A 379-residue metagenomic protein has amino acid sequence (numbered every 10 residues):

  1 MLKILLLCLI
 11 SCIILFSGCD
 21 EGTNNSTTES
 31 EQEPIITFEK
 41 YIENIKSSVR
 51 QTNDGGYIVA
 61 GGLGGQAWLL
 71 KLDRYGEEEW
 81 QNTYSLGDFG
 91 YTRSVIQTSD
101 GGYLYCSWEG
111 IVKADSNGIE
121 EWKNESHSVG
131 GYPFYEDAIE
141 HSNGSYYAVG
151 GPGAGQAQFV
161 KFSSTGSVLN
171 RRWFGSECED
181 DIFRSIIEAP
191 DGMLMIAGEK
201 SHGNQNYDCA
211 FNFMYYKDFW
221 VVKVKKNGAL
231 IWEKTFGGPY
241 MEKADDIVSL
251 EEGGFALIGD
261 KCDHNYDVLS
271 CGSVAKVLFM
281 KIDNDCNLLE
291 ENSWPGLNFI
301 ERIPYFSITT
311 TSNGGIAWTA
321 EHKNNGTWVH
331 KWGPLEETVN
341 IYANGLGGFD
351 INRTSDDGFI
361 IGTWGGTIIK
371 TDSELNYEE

Functional and structural regions predicted by a protein language model:
I4-I13: Sec-dependent N-terminal signal peptides
L15-G18: C-terminal motif of bacterial Sec signal peptides marking the signal peptidase cleavage site
D20-E379: A sequence-level/structural motif corresponding to short, flexible coil/turn segments enriched in small polar residues
